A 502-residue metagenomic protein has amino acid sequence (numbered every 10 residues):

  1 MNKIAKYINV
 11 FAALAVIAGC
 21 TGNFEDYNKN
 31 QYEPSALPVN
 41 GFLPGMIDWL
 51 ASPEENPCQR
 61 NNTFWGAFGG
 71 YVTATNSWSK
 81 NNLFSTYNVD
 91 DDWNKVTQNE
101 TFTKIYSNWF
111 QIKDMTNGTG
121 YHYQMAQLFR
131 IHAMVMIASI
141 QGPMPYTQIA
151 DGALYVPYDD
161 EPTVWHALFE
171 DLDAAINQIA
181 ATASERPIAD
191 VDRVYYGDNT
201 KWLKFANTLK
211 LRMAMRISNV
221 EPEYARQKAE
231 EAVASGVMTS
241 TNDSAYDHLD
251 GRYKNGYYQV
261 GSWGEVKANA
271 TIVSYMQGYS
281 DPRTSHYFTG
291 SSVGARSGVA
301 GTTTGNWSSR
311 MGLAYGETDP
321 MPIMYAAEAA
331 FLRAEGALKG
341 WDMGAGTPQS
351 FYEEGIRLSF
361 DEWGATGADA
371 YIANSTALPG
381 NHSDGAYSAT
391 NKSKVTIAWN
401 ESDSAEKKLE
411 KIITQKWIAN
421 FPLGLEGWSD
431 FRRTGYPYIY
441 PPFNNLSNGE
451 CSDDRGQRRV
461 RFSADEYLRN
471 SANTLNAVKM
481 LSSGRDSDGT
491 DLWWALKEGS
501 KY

Functional and structural regions predicted by a protein language model:
M1-A18: Sec-dependent bacterial lipoprotein signal peptides
C20-T73, S107, Q111, M115 (+2 more regions): Membrane-proximal, proline-rich intrinsically disordered regions
G22-E25, R310-G312, S388-S393: Short acidic (Asp/Glu) and glycine-rich catalytic loops that position anionic groups and cofactors
N40, A74-D369, E401-E410, Q415: Structured, solvent-exposed acidic/aromatic patches
E55-F64, P143-M144, A225-R226, G424-S429: Beta-strand acidic-aromatic groove motif in beta-rich domains, primarily in extracellular
F360, G364-Y502: C-terminal functional modules
